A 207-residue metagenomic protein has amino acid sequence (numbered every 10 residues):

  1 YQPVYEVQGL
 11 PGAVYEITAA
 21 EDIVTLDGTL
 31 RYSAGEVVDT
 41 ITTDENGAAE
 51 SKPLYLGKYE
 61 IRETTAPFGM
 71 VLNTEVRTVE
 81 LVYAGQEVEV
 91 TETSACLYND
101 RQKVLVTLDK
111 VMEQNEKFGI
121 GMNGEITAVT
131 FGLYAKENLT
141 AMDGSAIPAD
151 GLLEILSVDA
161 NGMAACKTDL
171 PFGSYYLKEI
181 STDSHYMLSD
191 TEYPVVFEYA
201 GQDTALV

Functional and structural regions predicted by a protein language model:
Y1-V207: Solvent-exposed loop/turn and edge beta-strand elements of beta-rich ligand-binding domains
